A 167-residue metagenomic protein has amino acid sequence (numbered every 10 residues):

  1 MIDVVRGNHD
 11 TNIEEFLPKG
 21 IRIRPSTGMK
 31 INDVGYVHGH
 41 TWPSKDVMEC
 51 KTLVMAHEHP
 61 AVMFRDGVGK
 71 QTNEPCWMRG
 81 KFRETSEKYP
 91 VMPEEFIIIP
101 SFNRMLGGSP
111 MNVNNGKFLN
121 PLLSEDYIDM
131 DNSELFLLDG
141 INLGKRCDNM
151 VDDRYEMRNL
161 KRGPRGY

Functional and structural regions predicted by a protein language model:
M1-Y167: Extended recognition/assembly regions associated with phosphoester-bond processing machinery
